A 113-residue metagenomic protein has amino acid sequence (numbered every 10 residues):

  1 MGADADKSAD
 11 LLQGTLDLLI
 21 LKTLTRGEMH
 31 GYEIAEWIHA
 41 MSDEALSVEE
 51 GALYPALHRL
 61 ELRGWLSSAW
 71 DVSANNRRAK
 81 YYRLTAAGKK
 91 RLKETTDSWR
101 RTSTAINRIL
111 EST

Functional and structural regions predicted by a protein language model:
M1-G14, T95: Intrinsically disordered, low-complexity serine/threonine- and proline-rich regulatory segments
S8-A52: N-terminal helix-turn-helix DNA-binding core of bacterial DNA-binding proteins
L53-L60: Basic amphipathic alpha-helical segments that dock to polyanions
G64: Glycine-centered, phosphate/nucleic-acid-interacting loop/turn motifs that mediate DNA/RNA or nucleotide
S68: Short beta-strand "wing" residues that participate in macromolecule-binding interfaces
V72: Conserved catalytic-core motifs of eukaryotic protein kinase domains, centered on the activation segment
N75-T96: Basic, amphipathic "hinge/linker" alpha-helix immediately C-terminal to the N-terminal HTH DNA-binding motif
K90-T113: Amphipathic alpha-helical dimerization/coiled-coil segments that flank or bridge DNA-binding/regulatory modules
